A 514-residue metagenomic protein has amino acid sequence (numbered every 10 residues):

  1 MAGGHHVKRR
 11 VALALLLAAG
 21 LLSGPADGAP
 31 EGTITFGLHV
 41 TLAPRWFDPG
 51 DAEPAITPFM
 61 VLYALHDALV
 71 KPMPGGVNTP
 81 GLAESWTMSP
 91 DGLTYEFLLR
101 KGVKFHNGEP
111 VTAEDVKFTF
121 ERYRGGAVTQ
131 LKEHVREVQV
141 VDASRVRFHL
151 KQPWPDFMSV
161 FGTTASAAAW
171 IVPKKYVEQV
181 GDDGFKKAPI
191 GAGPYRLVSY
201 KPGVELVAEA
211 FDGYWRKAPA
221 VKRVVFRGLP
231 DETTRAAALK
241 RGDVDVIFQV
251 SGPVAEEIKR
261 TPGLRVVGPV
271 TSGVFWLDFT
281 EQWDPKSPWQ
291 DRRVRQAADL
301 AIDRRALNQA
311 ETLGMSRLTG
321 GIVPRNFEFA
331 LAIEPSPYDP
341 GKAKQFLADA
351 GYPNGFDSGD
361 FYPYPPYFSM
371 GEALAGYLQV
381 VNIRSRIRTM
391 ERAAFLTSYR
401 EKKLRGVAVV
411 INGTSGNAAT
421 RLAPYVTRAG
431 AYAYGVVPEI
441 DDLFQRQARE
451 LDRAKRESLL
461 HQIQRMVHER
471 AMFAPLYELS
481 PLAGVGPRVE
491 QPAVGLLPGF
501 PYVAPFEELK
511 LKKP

Functional and structural regions predicted by a protein language model:
I34-L38, K201, V267-V270, V274-F275 (+3 more regions): Detector for C-terminal structural segments
G37-P90, E121, I190-G191: N-terminal lobe/hinge region of extracytoplasmic solute-binding protein
T41-F59, L82-A83, E109, F157-A167 (+4 more regions): A structural "hinge/loop" feature
Y63, M73-V77, T164-P219, R223 (+4 more regions): Gly/Pro-rich hinge or "lid" segments in bacterial periplasmic/extracellular proteins
E84-A127, V141, R147-H149, R235-A238 (+1 more regions): Aromatic- and charge-enriched surface segment that lines or borders ligand/interaction sites
R100, R122, D183, F211-E257 (+1 more regions): Ligand-site clamp/hinge motif
Q130-Y176: Surface-exposed binding/hinge segments that line and control ligand-binding clefts or catalytic entry sites
Y195, P285, R292, R317-D349 (+1 more regions): Structural transition elements
